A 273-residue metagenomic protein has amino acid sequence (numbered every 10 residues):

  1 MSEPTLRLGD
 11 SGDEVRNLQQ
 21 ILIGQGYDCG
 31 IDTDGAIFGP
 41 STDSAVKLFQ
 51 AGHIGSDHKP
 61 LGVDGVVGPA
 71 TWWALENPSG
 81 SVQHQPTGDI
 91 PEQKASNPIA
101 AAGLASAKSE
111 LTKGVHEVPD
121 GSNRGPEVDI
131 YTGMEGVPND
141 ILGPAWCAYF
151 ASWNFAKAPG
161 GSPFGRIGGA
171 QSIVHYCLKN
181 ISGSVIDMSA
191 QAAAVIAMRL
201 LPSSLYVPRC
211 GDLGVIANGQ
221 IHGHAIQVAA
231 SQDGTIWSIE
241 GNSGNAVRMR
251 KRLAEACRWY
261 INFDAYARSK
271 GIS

Functional and structural regions predicted by a protein language model:
T5-P78: Short acidic, glycine/serine/threonine-rich helix-capping segments at coil-helix boundaries
D13-R16, S44, A145-A156, I236: A structural signal for well-ordered alpha-helical segments within the folded catalytic domains of diverse enzymes
G30-D34, H58-V63, G114-P126, G161-Q171: Surface-exposed patches in mature extracellular/periplasmic domains of secreted proteins
W73, N77-G161: N-terminal capping segments
I99, G161-N245: ...with weaker cross-activation on analogous glycine-rich loops/strands in unrelated enzymes
P119-L142, A217-C257: Glycine-rich catalytic cores of cysteine/serine-nucleophile enzymes that process amide/ester linkages in cell-envelope
A254-S273: Low-complexity, Gly/Ser/Thr/Pro-rich intrinsically disordered linker/tail segments
